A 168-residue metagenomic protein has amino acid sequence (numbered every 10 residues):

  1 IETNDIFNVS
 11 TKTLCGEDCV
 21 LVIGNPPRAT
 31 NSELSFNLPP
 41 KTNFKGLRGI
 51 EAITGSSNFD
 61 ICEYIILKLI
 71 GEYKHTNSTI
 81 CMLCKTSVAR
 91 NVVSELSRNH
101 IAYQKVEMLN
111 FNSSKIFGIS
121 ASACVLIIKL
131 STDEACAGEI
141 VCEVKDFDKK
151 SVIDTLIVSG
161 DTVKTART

Functional and structural regions predicted by a protein language model:
I1-T168: Signature of N6-adenine DNA methyltransferases within the class I
